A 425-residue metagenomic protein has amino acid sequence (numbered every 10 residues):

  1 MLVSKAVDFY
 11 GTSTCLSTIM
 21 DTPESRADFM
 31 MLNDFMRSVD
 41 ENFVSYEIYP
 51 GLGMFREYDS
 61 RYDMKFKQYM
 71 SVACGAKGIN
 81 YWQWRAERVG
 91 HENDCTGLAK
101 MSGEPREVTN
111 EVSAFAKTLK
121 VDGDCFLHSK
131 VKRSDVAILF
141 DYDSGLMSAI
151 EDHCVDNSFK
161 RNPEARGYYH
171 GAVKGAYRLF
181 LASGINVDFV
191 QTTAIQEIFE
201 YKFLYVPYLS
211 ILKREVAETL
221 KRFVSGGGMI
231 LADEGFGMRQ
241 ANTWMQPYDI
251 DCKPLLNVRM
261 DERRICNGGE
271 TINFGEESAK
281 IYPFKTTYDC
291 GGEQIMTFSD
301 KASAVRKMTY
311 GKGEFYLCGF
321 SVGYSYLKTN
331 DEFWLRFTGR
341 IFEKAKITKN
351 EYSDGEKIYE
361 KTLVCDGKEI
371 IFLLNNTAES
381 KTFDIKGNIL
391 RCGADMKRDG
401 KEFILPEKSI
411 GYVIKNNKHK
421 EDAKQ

Functional and structural regions predicted by a protein language model:
M1-H170, G175, E262-N267, N273-F274 (+6 more regions): Hydrophobic targeting/anchoring helices
V7-D8, D40-F43, C74-I79, S183-D188 (+3 more regions): Loop/turn elements at helix/coil->beta-strand transitions in domains of secreted/extracellular proteins
F35, M70, L179, T219-F223 (+1 more regions): Alpha-helical scaffold elements within enzyme catalytic domains, especially in hydrolases
G51, A86, I195, M238-R239: Positions that flank functional sites
S60, F199, P207-Q425: A conserved amphipathic helix/loop scaffold that creates a polar/acidic microenvironment used either to coordinate
S71, V136, V187, L204 (+2 more regions): Hydrophobic, well-ordered secondary-structure elements that form the walls of internal hydrophobic environments
L139, V190-T192, T297, C392: Conserved beta-strand termini and adjacent loop/short-helix elements that scaffold enzyme active sites in alpha/beta
A176-E197: A short, well-structured beta->alpha microelement
